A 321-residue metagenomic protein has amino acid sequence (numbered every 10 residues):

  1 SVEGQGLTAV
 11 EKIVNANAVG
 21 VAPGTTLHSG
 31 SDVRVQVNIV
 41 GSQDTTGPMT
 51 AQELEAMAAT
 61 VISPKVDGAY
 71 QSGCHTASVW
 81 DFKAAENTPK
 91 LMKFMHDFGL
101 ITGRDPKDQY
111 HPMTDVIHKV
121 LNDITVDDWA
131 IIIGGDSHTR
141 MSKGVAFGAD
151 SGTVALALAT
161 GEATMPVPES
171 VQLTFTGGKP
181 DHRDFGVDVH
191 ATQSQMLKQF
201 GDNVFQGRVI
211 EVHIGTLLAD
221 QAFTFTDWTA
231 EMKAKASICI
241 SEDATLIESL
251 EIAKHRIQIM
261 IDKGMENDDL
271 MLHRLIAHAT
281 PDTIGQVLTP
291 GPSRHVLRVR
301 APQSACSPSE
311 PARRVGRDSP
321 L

Functional and structural regions predicted by a protein language model:
S1-L321: Fe-S-dependent hydro-lyases/dehydratases of central metabolism
